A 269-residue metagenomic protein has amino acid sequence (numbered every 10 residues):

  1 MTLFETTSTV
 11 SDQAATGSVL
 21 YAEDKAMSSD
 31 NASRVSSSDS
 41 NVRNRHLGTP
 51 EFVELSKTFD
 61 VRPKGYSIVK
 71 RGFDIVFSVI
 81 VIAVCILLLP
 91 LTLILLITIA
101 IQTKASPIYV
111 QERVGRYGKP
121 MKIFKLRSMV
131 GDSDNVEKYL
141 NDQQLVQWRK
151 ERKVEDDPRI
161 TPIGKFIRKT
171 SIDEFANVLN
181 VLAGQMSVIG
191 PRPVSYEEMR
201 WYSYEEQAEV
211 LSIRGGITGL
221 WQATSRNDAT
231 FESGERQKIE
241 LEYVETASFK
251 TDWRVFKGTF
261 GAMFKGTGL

Functional and structural regions predicted by a protein language model:
M1-I86, Y243-A247, G266-L269: N-terminal hydrophobic signal-anchor/signal peptide
H46-G48, Y109-P158, T218-I239: Short, glycine-rich, amphipathic interfacial segments at transmembrane boundaries or analogous
P50-V53, F175-V181, A223-D228: Hydrophobic alpha-helical segments characteristic of transmembrane helices
E54-Y66, D142-Q147, D157-I160: Short glycine/proline-rich turn/loop motifs
V61-N135, F249, R254-L269: A hydrophobic, helix-centered structural microdomain
R62, Y66-K70, V154-D157, R168-I172 (+2 more regions): Short, solvent-exposed loop/helix junctions and linker helices that flank or host conserved functional motifs
K150-I213, V255-M263: A short, structured surface patch at a secondary-structure boundary
E197-V255, A262-G268: Cytosol-/stroma-facing membrane-proximal "stalk/adaptor" domains immediately downstream of transmembrane anchors
